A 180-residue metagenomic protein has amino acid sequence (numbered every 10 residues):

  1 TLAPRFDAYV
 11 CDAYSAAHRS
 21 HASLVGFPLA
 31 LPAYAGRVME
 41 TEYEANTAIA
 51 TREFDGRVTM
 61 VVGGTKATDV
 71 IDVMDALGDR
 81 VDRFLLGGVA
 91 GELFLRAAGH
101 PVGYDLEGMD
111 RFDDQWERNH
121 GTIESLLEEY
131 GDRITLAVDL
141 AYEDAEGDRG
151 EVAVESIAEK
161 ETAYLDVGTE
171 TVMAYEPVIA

Functional and structural regions predicted by a protein language model:
T1-A180: Active-site loop-to-helix "anion-binding N-cap" substructures in soluble metabolic enzymes
